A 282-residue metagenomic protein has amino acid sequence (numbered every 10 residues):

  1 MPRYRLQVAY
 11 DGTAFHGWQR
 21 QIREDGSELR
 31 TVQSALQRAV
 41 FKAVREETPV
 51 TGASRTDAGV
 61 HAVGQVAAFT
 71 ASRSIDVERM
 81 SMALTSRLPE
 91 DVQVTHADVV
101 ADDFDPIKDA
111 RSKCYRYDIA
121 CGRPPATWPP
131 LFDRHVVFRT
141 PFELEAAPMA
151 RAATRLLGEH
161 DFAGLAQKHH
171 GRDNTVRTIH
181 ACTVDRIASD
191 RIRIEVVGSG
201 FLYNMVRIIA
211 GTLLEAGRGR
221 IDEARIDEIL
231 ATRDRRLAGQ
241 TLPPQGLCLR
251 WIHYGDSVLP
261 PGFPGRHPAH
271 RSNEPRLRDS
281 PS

Functional and structural regions predicted by a protein language model:
M1-S282: Structured-RNA-binding interfaces characteristic of tRNA pseudouridine synthases
